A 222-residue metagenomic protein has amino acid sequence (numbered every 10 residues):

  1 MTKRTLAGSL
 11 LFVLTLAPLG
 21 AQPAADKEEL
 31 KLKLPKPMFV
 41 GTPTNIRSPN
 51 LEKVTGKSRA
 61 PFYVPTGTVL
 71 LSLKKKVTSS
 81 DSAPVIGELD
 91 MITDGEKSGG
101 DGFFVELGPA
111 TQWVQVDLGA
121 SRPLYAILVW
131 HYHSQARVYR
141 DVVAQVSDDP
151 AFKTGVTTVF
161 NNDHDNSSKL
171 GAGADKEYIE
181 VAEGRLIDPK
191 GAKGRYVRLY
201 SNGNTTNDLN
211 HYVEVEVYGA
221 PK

Functional and structural regions predicted by a protein language model:
M1-S9: Bacterial N-terminal signal peptides that target proteins for export
G8-A17: Bacterial N-terminal signal peptides
Q22-G41, S80-S82, V105-W113, R122 (+1 more regions): Trp- and acidic/polar-enriched beta-sheet ligand-binding modules for extracellular glycan and matrix recognition
Q22-T68: N-terminal pre-domain segments of enzymes
V64-E96: Predominantly extracellular/luminal regions of secreted and cell-surface proteins, especially disulfide-bonded
L124-A126: Contiguous beta-strand segments within globular domains
